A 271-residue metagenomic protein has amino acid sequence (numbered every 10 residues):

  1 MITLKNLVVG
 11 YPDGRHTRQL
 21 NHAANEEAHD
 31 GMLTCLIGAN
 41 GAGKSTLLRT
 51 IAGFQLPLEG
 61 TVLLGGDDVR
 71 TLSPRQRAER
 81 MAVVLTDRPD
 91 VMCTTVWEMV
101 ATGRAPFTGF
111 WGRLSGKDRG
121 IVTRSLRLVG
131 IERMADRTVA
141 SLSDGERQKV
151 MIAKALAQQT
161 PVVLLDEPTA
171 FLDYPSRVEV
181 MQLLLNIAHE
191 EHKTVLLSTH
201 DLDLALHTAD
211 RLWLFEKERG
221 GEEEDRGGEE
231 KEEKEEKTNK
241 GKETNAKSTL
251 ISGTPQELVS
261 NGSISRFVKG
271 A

Functional and structural regions predicted by a protein language model:
A52: Helix-to-loop junction immediately C-terminal to a conserved catalytic motif
G60-D68: Conserved ABC transporter NBD signature motif
A101, G116-M134: Conserved ABC ATPase "signature" region
T138-L142, E146: Conserved ABC ATPase signature
V163-D166: Catalytic Walker B motif of ABC-type/P-loop ATPase nucleotide-binding domains
V178-E190: Helical segment within the ABC ATPase nucleotide-binding domain
T199-H200: H-loop/switch region of ABC-family ATPase nucleotide-binding domains
